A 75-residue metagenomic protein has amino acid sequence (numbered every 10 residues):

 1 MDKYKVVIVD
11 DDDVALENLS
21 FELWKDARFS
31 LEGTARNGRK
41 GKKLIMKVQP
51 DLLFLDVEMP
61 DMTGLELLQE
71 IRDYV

Functional and structural regions predicted by a protein language model:
K3-V14, L19-L23: Conserved acidic segment of CheY-like receiver
V9-D10, A35, L53: Conserved sequence signature across two-component system core domains
E17, K42-K43, Q69: Alpha-helical elements of the RecA-like P-loop NTPase motor core of helicases
R28-R36, L44: Short hydrophobic/Thr-rich beta-strand motif most characteristic of the beta2 strand and flanking loop of CheY-like
N37-K40, T63-E66: Acidic catalytic/metal-coordinating carboxylates
M46-V48, E70-V75: Conserved phosphotransfer cores of two-component systems
V48-F54: Active-site beta3 strand of CheY-like receiver
V57-M59: Receiver (REC) domain active-site loop signature in two-component systems and cognate sites in sensor histidine kinases
